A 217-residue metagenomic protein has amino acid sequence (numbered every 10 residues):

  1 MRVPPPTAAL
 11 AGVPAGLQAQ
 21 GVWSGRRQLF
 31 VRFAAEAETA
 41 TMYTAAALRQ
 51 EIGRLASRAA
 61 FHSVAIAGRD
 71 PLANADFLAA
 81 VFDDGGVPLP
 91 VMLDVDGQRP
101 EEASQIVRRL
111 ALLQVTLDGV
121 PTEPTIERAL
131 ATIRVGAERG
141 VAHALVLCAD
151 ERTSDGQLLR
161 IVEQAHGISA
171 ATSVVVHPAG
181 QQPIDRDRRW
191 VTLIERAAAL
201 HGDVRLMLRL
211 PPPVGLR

Functional and structural regions predicted by a protein language model:
M1, A9, A198-H201: Low-complexity, Ser/Thr/Pro-rich intrinsically disordered segments found in N-terminal tails, propeptides, targeting
V3, A8-V13, L17-Q18, R27-R108: Conserved Radical SAM active-site core
L72-R217: Conserved AdoMet/S-adenosylmethionine-binding subsite of the radical SAM
